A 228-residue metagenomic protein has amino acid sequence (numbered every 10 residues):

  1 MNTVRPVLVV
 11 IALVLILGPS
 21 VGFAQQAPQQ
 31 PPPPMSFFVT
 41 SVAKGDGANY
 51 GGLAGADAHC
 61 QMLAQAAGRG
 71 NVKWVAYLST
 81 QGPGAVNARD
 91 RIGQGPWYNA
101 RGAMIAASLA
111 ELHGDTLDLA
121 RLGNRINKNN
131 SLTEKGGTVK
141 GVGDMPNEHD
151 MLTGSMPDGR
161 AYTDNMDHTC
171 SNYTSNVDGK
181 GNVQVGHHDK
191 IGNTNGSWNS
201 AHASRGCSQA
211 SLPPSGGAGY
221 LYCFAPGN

Functional and structural regions predicted by a protein language model:
M1-V10: Bacterial N-terminal signal peptides that target proteins for export
V9-S20: Bacterial N-terminal signal peptides
Q25-N228: Secreted/extracellular ectodomain signature
